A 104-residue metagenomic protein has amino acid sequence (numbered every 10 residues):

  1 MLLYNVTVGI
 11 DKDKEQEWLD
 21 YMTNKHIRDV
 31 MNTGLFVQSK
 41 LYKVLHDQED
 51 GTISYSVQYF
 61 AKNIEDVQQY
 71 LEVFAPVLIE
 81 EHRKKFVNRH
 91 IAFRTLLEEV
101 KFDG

Functional and structural regions predicted by a protein language model:
L3-G9, Y42-V73: Short, well-ordered beta-strand segments in beta-rich or mixed alpha/beta enzyme and ligand-binding folds
E15-E17, Q48, D66-Q68, D103-G104: Intrinsically disordered, low-complexity acidic/polar segments
E15-K40, L78-E80: Short amphipathic alpha-helical segments
N32-T33, K62, D103-G104: A short, structured loop/turn motif at beta-sheet edges
L35, E72-A75, R83, V87: A generic structural signal for secondary-structure junctions that act as hinges or helix/strand caps at the edges
K40-D50, E81-G104: Glycine-rich beta-strand-turn "strand-cap" elements at beta-sheet edges
